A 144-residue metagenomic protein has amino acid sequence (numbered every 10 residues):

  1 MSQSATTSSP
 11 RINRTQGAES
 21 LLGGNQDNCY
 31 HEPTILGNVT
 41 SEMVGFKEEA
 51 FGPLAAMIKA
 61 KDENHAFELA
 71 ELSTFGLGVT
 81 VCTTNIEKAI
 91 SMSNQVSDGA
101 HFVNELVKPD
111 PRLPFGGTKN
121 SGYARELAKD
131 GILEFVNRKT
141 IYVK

Functional and structural regions predicted by a protein language model:
M1-T7, I12: Cationic, amphipathic, low-complexity alpha-helical segments enriched in hydrophobics plus arginine/proline
T7-S8, Q16, T84: N-terminal compositionally biased, intrinsically disordered segments and leader/signal-like regions
N13-T15, F135: A generic structural signal for nonpolar/aromatic side chains embedded in well-ordered alpha-helices
Q16-G23: Short secondary-structure junctions
D27-K144: Conserved C-terminal structural/oligomerization subdomain of aldehyde/semialdehyde dehydrogenase
